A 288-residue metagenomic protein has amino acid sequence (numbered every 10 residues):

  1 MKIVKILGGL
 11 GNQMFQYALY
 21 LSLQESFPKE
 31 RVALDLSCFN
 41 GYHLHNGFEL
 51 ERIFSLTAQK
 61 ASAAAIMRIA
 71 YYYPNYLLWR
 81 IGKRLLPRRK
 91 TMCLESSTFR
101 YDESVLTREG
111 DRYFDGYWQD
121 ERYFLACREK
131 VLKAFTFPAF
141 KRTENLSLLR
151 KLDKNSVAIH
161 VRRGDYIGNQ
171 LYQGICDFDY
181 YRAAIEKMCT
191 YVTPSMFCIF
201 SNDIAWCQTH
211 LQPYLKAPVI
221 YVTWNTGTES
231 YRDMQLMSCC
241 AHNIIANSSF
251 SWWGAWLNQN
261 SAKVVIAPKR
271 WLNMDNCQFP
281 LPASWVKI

Functional and structural regions predicted by a protein language model:
M1-I3: Extreme N-terminal starter segment of soluble prokaryotic enzymes
K5-F15, G41, H45: A short, glycine/small-residue-rich beta-strand->loop->alpha-helix junction that serves as a flexible
L10, E186-D275: Donor-binding and catalytic core of enzymes assembling or modifying cell-surface/extracellular glycoconjugates
F15-L23: Short amphipathic alpha-helix
E30-Y42: A short beta-strand-loop structural module common to alpha/beta enzyme folds
H43-S55, C207-K216, Q278-L281: Short, aromatic/basic amphipathic alpha-helical patches
N46-V192: Secretory-pathway luminal glycosyltransferase catalytic domains
N273-I288: Leloir-type glycosyltransferase catalytic cores
